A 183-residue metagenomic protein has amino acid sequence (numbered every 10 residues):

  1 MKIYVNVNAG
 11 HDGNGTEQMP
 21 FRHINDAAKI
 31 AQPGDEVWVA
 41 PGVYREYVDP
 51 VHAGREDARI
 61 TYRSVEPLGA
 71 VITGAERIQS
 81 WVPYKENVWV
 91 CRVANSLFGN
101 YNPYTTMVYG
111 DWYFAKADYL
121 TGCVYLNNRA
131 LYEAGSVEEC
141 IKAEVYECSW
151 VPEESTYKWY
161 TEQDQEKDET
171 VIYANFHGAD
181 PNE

Functional and structural regions predicted by a protein language model:
M1: Basic, glycine-rich
Y4-E183: Extracellular polysaccharide-degrading/modifying enzymes targeting complex plant/algal/animal polysaccharides
